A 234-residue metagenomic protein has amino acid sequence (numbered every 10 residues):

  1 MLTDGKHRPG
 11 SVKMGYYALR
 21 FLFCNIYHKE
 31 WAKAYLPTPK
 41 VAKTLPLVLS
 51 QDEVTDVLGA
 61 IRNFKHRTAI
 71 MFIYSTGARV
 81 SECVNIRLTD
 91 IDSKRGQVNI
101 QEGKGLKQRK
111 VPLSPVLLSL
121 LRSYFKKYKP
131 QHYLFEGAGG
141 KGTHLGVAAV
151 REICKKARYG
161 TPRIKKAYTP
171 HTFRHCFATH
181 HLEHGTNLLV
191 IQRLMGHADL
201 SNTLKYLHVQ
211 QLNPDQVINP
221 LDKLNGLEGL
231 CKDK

Functional and structural regions predicted by a protein language model:
M1-K234: Conserved catalytic core of the tyrosine transesterase superfamily
